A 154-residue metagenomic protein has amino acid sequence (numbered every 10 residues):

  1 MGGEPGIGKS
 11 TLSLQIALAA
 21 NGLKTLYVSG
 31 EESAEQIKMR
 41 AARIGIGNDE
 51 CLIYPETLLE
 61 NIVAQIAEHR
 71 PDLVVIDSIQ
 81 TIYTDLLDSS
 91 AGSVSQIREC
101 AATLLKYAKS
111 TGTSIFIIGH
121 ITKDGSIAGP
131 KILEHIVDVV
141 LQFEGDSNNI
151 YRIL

Functional and structural regions predicted by a protein language model:
M1, L26-V28, F116, L141: Hydrophobic/aromatic beta-strand patches that form the interior of the parallel beta-sheet core in alpha/beta enzyme
E4-I7, T11-T103: Conserved inter-motif catalytic segment of the P-loop NTP-binding fold
L105-L154: Phosphate-binding/switch region of NTP-binding enzymes
